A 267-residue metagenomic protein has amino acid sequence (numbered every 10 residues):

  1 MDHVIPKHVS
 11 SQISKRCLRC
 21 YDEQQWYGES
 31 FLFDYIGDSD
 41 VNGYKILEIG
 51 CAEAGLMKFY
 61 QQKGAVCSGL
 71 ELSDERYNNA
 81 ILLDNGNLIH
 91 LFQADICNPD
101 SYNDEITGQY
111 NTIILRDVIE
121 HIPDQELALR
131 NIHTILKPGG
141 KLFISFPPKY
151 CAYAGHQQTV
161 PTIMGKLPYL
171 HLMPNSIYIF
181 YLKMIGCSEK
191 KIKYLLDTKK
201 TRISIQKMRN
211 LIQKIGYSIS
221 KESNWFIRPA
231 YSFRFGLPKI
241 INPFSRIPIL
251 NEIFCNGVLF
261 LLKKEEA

Functional and structural regions predicted by a protein language model:
M1-G108, T112, L129, N224-P229 (+2 more regions): Conserved N-terminal segment of class I S-adenosyl-L-methionine
V41, P123, K137: Short conserved AdoMet
M57, E120, I249: Extracellular glycan-modifying ectodomains
K63, N87, P138-G139, I215: Structured helix-beta-strand junction loops
N98, E120, C151: Active-site micro-motifs of SAM-dependent methyltransferase domains
L115-R116: A short beta-strand submotif of the Rossmann-like class I SAM-dependent methyltransferase core that lines
P123-N131, K141-F260: S-adenosyl-L-methionine-dependent methyltransferase catalytic module, highlighting the catalytic core
T134: Basic phosphate/pyrophosphate-binding loop/patch that engages nucleotide-derived ligands
